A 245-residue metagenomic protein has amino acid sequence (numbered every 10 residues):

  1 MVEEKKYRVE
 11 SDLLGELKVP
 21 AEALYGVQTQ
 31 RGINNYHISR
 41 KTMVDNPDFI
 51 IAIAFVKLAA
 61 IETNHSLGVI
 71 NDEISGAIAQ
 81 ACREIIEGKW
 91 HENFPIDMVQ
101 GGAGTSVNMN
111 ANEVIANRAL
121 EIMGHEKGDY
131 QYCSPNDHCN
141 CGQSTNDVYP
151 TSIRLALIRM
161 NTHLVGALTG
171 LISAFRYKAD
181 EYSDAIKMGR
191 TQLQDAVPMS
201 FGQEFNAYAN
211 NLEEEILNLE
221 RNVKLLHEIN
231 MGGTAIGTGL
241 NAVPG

Functional and structural regions predicted by a protein language model:
M1-G245: Conserved, well-structured ligand/cofactor-binding cores
